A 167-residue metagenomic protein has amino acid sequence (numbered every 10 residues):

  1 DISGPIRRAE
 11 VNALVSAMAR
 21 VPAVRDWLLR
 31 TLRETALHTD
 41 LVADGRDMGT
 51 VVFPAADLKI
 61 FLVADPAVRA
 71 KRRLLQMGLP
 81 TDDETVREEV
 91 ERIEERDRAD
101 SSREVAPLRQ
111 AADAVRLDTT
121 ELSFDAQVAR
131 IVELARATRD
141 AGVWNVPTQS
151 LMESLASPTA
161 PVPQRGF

Functional and structural regions predicted by a protein language model:
D1-L41, A67-V68, L79-E104, V115 (+2 more regions): ATP-dependent small-molecule kinase phosphotransfer cores that center on conserved nucleotide phosphate-binding segments
W27-F61: Phosphate/Mg2+-binding loops and adjacent switch elements in nucleotide/diphosphate-handling enzyme cores
G45-D47, V51, V90, A106-A114 (+1 more regions): Glycine/charge-rich, flexible interdomain linkers and switch-proximal surface loops that mediate coupling
M48-G49, A64-K71, E121-F124: Conserved nucleotide-binding/hydrolysis micro-motifs of P-loop NTPases
D57-L58, P107-F124: Phosphate-binding beta-loop-alpha motif at adenosine-nucleotide cofactor sites
L75-M77: Conserved AAA+ ATPase "sensor/coupling" helix adjacent to the nucleotide-binding pocket
T148, A156-A160: Ala/Thr-enriched low-complexity intrinsically disordered regions
S150, S154, R165: Cationic, low-complexity basic patches in intrinsically disordered or flexible, solvent-exposed regions
